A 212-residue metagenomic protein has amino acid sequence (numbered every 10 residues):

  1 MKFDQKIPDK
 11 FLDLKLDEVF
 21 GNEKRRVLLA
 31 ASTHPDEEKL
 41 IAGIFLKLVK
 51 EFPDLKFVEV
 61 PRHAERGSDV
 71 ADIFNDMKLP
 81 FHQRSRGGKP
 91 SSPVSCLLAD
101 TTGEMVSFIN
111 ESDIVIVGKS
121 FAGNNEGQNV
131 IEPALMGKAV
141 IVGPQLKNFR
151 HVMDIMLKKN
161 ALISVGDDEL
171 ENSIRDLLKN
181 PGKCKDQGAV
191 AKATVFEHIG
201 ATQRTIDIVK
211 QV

Functional and structural regions predicted by a protein language model:
M1-V212: Nucleotide-activated sugar donor-binding and catalytic core shared by glycosyltransferases and related lipid-linked
